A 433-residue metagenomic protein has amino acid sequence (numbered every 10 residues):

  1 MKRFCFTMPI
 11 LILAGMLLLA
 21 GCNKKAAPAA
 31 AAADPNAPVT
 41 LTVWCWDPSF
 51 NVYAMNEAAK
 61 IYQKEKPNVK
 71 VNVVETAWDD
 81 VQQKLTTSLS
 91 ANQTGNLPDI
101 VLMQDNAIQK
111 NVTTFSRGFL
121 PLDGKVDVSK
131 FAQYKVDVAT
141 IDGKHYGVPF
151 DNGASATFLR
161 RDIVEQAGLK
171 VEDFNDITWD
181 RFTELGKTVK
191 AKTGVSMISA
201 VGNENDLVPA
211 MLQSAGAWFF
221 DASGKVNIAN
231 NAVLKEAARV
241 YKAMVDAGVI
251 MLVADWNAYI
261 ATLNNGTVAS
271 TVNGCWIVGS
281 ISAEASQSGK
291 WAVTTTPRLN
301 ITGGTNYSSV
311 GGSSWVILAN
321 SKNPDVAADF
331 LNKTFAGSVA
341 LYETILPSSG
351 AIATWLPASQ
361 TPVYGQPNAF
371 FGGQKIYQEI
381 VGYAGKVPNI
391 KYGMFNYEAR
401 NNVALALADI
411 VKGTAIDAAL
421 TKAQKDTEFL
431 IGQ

Functional and structural regions predicted by a protein language model:
M1-L41, K64, T421, K425-Q433: Short, low-complexity disordered leader/linker segments with a strong preference for bacterial N-terminal type II
A37-P48, V69-V74, D99-I100, Y146: Short, well-ordered beta-strand elements
I61-Q133, Q166-G168, T267-S270, T354: Extracytoplasmic "Venus flytrap"/periplasmic binding protein-like
K70, E165, V171, D246 (+3 more regions): Conserved C-terminal helix/tail region of periplasmic/extracytoplasmic solute-binding proteins
L102-A156, R181-L185, A210, A292-T296 (+2 more regions): Hinge/lid segment of periplasmic solute-binding proteins
N111, I277-S288, N300-N401: C-terminal lobe and pocket-closing loops of periplasmic/extracytoplasmic Venus-flytrap solute-binding proteins
K144-F150, S155, E165, D180-N227 (+2 more regions): Extracytoplasmic/periplasmic solute-binding protein
T183-T188, G224-V253, T296: Glycine-centered hinge/linker elements that transmit conformational signals in sensory and ligand-binding systems
